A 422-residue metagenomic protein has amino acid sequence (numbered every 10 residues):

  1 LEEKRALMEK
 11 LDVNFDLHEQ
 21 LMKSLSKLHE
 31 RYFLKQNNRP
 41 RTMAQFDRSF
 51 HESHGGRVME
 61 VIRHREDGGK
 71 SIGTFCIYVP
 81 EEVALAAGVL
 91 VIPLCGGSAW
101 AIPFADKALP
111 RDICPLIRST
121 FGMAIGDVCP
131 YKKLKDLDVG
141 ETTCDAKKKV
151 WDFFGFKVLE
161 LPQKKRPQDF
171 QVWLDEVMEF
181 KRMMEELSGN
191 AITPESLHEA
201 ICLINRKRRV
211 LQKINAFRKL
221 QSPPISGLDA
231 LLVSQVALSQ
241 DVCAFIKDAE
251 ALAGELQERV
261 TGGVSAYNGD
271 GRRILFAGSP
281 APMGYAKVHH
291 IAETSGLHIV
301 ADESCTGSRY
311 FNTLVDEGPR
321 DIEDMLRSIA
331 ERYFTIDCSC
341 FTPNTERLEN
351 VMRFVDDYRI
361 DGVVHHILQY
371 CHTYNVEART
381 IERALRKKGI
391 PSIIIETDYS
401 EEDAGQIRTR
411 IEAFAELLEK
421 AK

Functional and structural regions predicted by a protein language model:
E2-K70, R182-N312, N344: A charged, amphipathic alpha-helical module
H54, I62, E66-I125, W151: An N-terminal, globular interaction/scaffold subdomain
E66, I77-Y78, V83-C95, F104-A105 (+2 more regions): Redox- and metal-dependent alpha/beta enzyme cores, enriched for Fe-S-associated oxidoreductases and cofactor-handling
C95-A101, E160-K165, E303-G307, D398-Y399: Short, acidic/turn-prone active-site loops that include or flank metal/cofactor- and phosphate-binding residues
S119-E185: Acidic/His-rich segments in extracytoplasmic proteins that coordinate ligands and/or metal ions
M123-A124, T342-R359, V376-E377: A short, acidic, amphipathic alpha-helical segment used as a generic capping/interface helix at domain edges
K135, V355, R359-V364: Proline-aspartate-enriched helix->loop->beta-strand connector
E382, R386, S392-K422: C-terminal regions of proteins
